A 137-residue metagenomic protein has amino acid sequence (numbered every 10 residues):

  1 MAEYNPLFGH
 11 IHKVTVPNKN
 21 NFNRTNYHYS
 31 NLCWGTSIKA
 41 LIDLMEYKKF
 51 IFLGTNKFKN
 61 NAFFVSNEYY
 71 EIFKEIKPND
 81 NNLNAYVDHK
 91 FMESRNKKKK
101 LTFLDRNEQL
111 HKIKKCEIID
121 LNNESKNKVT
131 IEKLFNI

Functional and structural regions predicted by a protein language model:
M1-F8: Conserved beta-strand signature within the Rossmann-like core of class I S-adenosyl-L-methionine
H10-I137: Rossmann-like AdoMet/SAM-dependent catalytic core
